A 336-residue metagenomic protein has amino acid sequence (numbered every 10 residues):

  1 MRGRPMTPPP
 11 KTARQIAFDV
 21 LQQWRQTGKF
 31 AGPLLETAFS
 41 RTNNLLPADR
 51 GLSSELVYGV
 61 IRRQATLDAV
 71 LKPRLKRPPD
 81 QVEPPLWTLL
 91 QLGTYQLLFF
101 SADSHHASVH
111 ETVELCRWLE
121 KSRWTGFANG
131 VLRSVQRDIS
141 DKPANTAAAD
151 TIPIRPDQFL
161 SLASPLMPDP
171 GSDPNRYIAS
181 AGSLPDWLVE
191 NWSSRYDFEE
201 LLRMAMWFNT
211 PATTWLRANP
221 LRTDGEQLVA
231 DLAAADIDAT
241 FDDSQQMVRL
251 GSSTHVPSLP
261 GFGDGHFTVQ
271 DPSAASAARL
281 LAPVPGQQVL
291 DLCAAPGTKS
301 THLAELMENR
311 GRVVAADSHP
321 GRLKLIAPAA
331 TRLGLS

Functional and structural regions predicted by a protein language model:
R2-H255: Class I Rossmann-like S-adenosyl-L-methionine
E226-S336: Rossmann-like S-adenosyl-L-methionine
